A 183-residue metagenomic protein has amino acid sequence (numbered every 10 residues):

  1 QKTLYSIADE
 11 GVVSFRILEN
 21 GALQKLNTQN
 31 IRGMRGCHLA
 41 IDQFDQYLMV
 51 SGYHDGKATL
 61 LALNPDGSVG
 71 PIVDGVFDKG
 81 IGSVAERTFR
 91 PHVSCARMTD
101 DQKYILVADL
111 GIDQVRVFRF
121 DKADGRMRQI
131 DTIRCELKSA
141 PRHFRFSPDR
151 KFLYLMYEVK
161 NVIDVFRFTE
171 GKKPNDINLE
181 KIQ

Functional and structural regions predicted by a protein language model:
Q1, Q43-D45, D100-D101, P148-R150: Residue-level detector of Asp-centered blade-edge/turn motifs that repeat once per structural unit in beta-propeller
D9, Y53, L63, L110-G111 (+3 more regions): Short loop/turn segments immediately following the C-termini of beta-strands
V12-S14, G56-L60, D113-V115, N161-I163: Structural signal for beta-propeller blades
F15-G21, L60-G70, R119-R126, F166-D176: Short loop/turn segments immediately following beta-strands, especially the blade-tip and inter-blade linker loops
L23-T28, V69-I72, D78-G82, A123-E136 (+1 more regions): Blade-edge beta-strand/turn elements of extracellular beta-propeller and related beta-sheet repeat scaffolds
Q24-C95: Asp-box/WD-like beta-propeller blade repeats and closely related beta-sheet repeat scaffolds
I130-Q183: Acidic, glycine-rich loop-and-beta core segments that form the ion-binding/anion-interacting portion of active sites
